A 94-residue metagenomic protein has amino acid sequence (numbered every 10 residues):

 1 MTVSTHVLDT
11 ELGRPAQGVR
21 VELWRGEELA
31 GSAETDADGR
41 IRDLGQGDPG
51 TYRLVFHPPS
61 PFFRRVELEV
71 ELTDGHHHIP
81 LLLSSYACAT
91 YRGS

Functional and structural regions predicted by a protein language model:
M1-Q17, L23-E27, Y91-S94: Beta-strand-rich domain onsets/edges
T2, D38-R40, R65-E67: Intrinsic-disorder/low-complexity, polar/charged segments enriched in Ser/Thr/Lys/Arg/Asp/Glu/Gln
L8, D36, D74-G75: Short, functionally important structural connectors and interaction interfaces within domains
L29-R42: Short, acidic Ser/Thr/Gly-rich low-complexity loop/linker segments typical of extracellular and cell-surface proteins
D43-P49: Short, surface-exposed loop/turn motifs with a glycine/proline- and acidic-biased composition
P49-S94: Feature of secretome-associated and extracellular-like proteins
